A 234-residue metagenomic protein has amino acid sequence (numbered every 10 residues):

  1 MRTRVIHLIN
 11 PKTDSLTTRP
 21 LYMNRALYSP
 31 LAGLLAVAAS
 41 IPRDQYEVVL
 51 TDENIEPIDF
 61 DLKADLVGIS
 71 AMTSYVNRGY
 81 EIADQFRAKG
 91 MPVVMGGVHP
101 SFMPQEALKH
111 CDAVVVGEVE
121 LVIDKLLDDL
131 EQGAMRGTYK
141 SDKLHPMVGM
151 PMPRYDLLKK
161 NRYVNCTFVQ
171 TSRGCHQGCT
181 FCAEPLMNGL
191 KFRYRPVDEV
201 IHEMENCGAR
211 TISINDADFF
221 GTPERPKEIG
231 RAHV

Functional and structural regions predicted by a protein language model:
R2-R4, D65, T167, R210: Nucleotide donor/acceptor-binding cores
R2-Y28: Short glycine-rich His-centered loop
L8, I69, V116, I214-D216: Conserved beta-strand positions
P11-D14, M72, V119, M187 (+1 more regions): Flexible loop residues that form catalytic and substrate-binding hotspots at small-molecule/glycan-binding clefts
T13, I55, P100, D218-F219: Short, glycine/serine-rich, charged loops/turns that create anion-binding and catalytic segments at active sites
L27, T73, D218-F220: Short histidine/acidic/glycine/proline-rich micro-motifs that form metal- and phosphate-coordinating active-site loops
G33, V37-G149: Glycine-rich beta-alpha loop elements in corrinoid/cobalamin-binding modules across cobalamin-dependent enzymes
P151-H233: Radical SAM [4Fe-4S] cluster-binding motif and immediate context
